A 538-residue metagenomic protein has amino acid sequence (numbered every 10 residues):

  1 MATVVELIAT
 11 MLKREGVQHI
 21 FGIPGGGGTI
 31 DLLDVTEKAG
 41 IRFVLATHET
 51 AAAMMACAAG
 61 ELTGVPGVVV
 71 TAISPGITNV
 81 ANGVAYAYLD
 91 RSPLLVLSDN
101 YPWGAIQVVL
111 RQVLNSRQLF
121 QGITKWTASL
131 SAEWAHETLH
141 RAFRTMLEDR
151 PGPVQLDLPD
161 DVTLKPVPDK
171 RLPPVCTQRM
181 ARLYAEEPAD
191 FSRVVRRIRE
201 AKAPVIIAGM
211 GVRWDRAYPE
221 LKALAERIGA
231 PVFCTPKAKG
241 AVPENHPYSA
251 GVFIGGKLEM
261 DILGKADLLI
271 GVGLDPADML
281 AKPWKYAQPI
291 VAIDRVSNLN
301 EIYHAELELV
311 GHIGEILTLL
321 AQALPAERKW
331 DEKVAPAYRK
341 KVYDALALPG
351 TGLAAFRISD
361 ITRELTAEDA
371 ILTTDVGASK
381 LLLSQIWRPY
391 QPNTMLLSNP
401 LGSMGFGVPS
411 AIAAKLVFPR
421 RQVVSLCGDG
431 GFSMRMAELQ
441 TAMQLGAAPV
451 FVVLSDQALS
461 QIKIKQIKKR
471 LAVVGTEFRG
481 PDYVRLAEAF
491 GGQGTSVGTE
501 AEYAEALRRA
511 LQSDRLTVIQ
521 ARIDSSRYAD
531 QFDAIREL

Functional and structural regions predicted by a protein language model:
M1-A326, L365-E368, T441, A448-F451 (+4 more regions): N-terminal alpha/beta PP-like core and its mobile active-site loop of ThDP/TPP-dependent enzymes
V5-I8, E15, G25-T36, A337-A414: Active-site diphosphate/adenylate-binding microenvironment
A105-I106, Q112, G251, Q444-L538: Thiamine diphosphate
D169-R171, A287-K380, G498-L538: Phosphate/pyrophosphate-binding active-site segments
A208-M210, C234-K237, V272-L274, D294-R295 (+7 more regions): Active-site proximal loops enriched in glycine and acidic residues that flank catalytic Cys/His/Asp and coordinate
R227, E368-D369, P389-N393, V417-Q422 (+1 more regions): Secondary-structure transition/capping motifs at alpha-helix termini and the adjoining loop/turn into the next element
T362, T374, A413, D429 (+4 more regions): Hydrophobic, well-ordered secondary-structure elements that form the walls of internal hydrophobic environments
S410-A448: Catalytic phosphate/nucleotide-handling subdomain of diverse soluble enzymes
